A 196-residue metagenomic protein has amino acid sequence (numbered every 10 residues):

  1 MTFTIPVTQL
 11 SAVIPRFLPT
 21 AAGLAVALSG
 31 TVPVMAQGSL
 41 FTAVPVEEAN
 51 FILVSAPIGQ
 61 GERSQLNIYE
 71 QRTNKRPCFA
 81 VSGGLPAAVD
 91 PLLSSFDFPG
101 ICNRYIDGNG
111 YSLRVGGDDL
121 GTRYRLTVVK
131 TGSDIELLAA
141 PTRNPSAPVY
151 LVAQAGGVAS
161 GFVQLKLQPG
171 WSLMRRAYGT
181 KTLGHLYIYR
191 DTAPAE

Functional and structural regions predicted by a protein language model:
T2-A21: Bacterial N-terminal signal peptides that target proteins for export
R16-V34: C-terminal segment of classical bacterial N-terminal signal peptides
V32-A36, D107-N109: Short, basic/low-complexity N-terminal boundary segments at the transition from targeting/disordered tails
M35-L93, K130, G157-E196: Extracellular/luminal recognition modules and glycoprotein regions
E70-E136: Structured domain cores in non-transmembrane regions
G132-V149: Acidic, glycine-rich flexible loop segments
